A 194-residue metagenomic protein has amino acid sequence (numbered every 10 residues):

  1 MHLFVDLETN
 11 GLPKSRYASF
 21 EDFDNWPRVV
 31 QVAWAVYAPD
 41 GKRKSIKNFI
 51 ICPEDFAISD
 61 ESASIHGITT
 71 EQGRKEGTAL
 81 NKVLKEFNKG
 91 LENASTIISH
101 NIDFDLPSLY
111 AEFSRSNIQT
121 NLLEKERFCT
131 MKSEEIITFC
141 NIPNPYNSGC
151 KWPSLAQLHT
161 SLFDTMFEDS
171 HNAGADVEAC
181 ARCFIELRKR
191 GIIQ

Functional and structural regions predicted by a protein language model:
M1-L3: Extreme N-terminal starter segment of soluble prokaryotic enzymes
L7-F20: Short acidic, Gly/Ser-rich segments with clustered Asp/Glu that frequently serve as metal-coordination loops in enzyme
S15, W26-I68, N88-Q194: Metal-dependent phosphoesterase core characteristic of DEDDh/y 3'-5' exonuclease domains
F20-W26: Short consensus segments that form the blades of beta-propeller domains, in both extracellular/periplasmic
A63-E86: Metal-dependent phosphoesterase signature
